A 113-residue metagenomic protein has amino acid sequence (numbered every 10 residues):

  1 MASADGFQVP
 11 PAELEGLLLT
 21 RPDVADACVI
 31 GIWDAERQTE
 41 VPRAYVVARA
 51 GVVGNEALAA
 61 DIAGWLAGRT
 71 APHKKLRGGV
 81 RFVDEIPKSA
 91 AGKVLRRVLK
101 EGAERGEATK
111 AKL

Functional and structural regions predicted by a protein language model:
M1-K74: AMP-binding/adenylate-forming catalytic core of the ANL superfamily
C28-D34, R43-V47, I62-L113: Conserved C-terminal "lid"/linker of ANL adenylate-forming enzymes
